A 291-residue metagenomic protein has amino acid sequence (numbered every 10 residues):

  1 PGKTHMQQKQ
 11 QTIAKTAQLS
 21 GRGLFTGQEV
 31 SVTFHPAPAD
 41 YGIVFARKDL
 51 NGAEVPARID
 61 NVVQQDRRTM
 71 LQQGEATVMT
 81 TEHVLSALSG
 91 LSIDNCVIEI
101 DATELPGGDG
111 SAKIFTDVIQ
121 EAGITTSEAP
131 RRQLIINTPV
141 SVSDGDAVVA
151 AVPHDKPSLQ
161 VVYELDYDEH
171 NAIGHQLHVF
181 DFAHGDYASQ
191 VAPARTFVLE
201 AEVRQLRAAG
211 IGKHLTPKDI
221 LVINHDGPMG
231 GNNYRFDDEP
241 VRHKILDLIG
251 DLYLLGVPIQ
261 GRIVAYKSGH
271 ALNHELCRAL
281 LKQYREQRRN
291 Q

Functional and structural regions predicted by a protein language model:
G2-D94, E99-Q291: C-terminal regulatory domains involved in ligand/effector binding and gene-expression control
